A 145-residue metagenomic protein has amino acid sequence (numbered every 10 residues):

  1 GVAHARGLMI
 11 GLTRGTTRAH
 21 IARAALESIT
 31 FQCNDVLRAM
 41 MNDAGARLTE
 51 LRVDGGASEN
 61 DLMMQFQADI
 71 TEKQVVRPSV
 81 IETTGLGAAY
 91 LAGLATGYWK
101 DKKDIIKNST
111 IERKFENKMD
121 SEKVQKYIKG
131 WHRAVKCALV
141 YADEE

Functional and structural regions predicted by a protein language model:
G1-E145: Glycine/Thr-rich phosphate-binding loops that ligate phosphate moieties of nucleotide and other phosphorylated ligands
